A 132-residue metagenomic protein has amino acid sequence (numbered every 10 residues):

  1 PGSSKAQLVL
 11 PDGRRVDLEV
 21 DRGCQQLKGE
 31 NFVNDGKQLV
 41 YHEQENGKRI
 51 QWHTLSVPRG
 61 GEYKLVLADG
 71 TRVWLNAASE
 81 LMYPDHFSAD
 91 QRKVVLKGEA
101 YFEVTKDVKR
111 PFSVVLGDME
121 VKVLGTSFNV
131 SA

Functional and structural regions predicted by a protein language model:
P1-A132: Short acidic/polar, Gly/Pro-enriched loop/turn segments located at secondary-structure boundaries
